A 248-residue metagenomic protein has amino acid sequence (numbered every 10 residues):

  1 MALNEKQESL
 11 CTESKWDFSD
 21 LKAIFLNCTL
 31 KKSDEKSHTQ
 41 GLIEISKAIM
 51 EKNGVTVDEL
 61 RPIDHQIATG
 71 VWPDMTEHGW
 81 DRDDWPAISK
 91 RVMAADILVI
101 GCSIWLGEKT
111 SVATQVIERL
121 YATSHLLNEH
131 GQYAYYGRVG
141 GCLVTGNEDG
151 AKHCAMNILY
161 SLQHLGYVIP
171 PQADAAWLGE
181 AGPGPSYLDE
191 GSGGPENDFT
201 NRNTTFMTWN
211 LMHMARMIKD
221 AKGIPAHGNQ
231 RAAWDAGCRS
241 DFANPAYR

Functional and structural regions predicted by a protein language model:
M1-H130, S192-R248: N-terminal beta1-alpha1-beta2 submodule of the flavodoxin-like/Rossmannoid cofactor-binding fold
S37, E129-P183, F199-R202: Short, glycine-/small-residue-rich phosphate/pyrophosphate-handling segment
E180-G194: Short helix/strand-capping connector loops at secondary-structure junctions
